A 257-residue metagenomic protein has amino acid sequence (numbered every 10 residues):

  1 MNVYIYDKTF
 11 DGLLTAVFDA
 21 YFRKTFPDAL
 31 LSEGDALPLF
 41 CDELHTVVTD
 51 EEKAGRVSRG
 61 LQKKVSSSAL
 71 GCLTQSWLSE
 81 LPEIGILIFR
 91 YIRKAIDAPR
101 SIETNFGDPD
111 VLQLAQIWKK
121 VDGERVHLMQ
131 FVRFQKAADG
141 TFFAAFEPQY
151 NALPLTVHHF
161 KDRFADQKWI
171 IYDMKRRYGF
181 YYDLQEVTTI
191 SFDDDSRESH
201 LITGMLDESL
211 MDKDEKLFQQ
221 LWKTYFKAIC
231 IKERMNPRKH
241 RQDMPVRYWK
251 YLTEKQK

Functional and structural regions predicted by a protein language model:
M1-E51: N-terminal ordered "arm"
V3-D11, E43, V47, T104-G107 (+2 more regions): Short, charged/polar micro-motifs that form catalytic or ligand-binding hotspots
G12-R23, F89-K94, K119, H158-D162 (+1 more regions): Short, hydrophobic/amphipathic alpha-helical patches that form generic packing surfaces within helical domains
P27, S67, G123, H127 (+3 more regions): Intrinsically disordered or highly flexible coil/loop and linker segments, enriched in small and charged/polar residues
L31-M129: Charged, alpha-helical interface segments at or near domain boundaries
H45-K53, V187-H200: Acidic, Ser/Thr-rich peripheral helices and adjacent loops at domain boundaries
S101-D195: Internal, well-folded beta-alpha domain core
K168, M174, F180, R197-K257: Long, compositionally biased intrinsically disordered terminal regions
